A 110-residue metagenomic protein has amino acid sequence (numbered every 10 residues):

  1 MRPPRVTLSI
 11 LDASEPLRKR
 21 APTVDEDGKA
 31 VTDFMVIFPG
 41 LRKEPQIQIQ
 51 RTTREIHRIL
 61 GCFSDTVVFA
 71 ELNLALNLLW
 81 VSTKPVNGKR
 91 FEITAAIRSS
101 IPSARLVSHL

Functional and structural regions predicted by a protein language model:
M1-T23, V31: Charge-rich, low-complexity segments
T7-A13, K43-D65: Short amphipathic alpha-helix segments
P22-I49: Short glycine-/aliphatic-rich beta-strand segments at the starts of folded cytosolic domains
T52-I56, E92-I101: Short amphipathic alpha-helices in soluble, non-transmembrane regions that often serve as interface/regulatory elements
T66-E71: A short linear hydrophobic-aromatic micro-motif
L72-L78, H109-L110: Short Gly/Ser/Thr- and Asp/Glu-enriched loop/turn motifs at secondary-structure junctions
T83-K89: Helix N-cap motif at beta-to-alpha junctions
S99-L110: Conserved short beta-strand edge segments in small beta-sheet-based binding/regulatory domains
